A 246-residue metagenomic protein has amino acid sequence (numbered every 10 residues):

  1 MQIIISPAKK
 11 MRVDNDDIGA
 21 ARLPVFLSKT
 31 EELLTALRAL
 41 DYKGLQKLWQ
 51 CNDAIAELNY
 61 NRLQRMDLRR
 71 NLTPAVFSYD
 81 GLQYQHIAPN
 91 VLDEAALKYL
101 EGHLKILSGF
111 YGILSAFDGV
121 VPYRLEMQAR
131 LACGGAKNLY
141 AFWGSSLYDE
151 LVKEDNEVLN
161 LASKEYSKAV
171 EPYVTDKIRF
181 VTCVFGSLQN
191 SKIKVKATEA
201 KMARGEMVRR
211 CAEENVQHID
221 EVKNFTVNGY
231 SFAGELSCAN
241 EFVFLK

Functional and structural regions predicted by a protein language model:
Q2-S6, E157-N160: Short hydrophobic beta-strand segments
I4-V91: Active-site helix-to-loop segments that bind/position phosphate- or nucleotide-bearing substrates and donors across
P89-C238, V243-L245: Internal, well-folded beta-alpha domain core
